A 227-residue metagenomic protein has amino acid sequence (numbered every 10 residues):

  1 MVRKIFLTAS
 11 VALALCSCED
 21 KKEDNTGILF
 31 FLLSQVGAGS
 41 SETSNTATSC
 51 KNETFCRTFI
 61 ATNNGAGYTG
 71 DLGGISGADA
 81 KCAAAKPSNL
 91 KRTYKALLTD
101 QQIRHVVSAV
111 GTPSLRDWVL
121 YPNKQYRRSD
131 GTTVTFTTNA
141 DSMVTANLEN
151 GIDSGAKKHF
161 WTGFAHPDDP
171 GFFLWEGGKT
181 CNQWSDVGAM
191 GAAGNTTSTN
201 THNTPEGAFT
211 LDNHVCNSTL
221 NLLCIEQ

Functional and structural regions predicted by a protein language model:
M1-V2: N-terminal secretory signal peptides that target proteins for export/translocation
I5-L13: Sec-dependent N-terminal signal peptides
L15-S17: C-terminal motif of bacterial Sec signal peptides marking the signal peptidase cleavage site
E19-G27, Q35-Q227: Secreted/extracellular ectodomain signature
